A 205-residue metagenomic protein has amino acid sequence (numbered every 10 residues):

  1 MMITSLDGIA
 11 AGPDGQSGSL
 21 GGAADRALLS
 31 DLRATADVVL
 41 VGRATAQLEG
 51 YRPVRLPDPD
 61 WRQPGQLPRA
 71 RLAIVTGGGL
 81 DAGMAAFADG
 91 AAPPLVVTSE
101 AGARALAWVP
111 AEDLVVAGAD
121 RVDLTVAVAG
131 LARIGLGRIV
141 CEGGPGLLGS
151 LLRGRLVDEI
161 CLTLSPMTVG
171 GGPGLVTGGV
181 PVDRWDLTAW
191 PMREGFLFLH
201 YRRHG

Functional and structural regions predicted by a protein language model:
M1-G205: Enzymes that bind and transform nitrogen-containing heteroaromatic metabolites
